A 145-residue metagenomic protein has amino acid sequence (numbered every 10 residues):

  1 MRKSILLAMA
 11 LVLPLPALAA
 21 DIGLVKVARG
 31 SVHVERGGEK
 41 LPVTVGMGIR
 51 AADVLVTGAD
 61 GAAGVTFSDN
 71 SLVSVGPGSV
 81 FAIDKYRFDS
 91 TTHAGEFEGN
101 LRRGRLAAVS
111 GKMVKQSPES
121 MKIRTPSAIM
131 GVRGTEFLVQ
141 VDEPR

Functional and structural regions predicted by a protein language model:
S4-L13: Sec-dependent N-terminal signal peptides
L15-A19: Sec/Tat signal peptide C-region and signal peptidase I cleavage site
A20-R145: Flexible, surface-exposed loop/linker segments and immediately adjacent secondary-structure boundaries
